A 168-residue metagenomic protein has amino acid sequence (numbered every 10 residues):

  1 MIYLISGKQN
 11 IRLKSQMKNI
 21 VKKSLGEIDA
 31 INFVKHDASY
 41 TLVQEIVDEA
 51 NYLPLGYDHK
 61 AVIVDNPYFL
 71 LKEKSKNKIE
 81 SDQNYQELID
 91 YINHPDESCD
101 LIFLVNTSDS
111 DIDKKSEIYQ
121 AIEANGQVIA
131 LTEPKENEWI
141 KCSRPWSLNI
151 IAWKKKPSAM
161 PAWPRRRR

Functional and structural regions predicted by a protein language model:
M1-R168: Conserved beta/loop motifs at nucleotide-recognition and modification sites
